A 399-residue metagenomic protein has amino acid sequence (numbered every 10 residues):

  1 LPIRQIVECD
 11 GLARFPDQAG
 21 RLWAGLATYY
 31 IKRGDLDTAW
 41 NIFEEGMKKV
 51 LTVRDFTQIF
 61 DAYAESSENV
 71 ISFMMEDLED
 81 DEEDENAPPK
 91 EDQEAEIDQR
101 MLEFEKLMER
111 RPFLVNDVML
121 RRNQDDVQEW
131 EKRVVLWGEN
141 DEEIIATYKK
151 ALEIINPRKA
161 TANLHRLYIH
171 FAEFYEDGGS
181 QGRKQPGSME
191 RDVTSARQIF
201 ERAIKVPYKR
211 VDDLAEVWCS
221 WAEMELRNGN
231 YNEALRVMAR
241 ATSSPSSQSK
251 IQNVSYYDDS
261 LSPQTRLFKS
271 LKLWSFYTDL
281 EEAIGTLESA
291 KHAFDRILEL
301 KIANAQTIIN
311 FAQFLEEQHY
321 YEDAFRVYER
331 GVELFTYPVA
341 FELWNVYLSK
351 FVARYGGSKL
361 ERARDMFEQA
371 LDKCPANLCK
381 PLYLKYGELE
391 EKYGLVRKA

Functional and structural regions predicted by a protein language model:
L1-A399: Alpha-helical solenoid scaffolds in eukaryotic macromolecular assemblies
